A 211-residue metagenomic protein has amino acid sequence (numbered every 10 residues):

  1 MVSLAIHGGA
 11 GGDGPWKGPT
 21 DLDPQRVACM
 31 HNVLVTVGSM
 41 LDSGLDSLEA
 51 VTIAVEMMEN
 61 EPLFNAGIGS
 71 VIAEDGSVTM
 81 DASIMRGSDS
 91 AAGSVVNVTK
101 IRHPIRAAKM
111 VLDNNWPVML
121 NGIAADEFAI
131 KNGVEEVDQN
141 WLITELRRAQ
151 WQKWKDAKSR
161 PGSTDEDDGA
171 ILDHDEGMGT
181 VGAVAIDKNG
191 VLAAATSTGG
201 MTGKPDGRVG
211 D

Functional and structural regions predicted by a protein language model:
M1-D211: Alpha/propeptide regions of enzymes that mature by internal proteolysis
